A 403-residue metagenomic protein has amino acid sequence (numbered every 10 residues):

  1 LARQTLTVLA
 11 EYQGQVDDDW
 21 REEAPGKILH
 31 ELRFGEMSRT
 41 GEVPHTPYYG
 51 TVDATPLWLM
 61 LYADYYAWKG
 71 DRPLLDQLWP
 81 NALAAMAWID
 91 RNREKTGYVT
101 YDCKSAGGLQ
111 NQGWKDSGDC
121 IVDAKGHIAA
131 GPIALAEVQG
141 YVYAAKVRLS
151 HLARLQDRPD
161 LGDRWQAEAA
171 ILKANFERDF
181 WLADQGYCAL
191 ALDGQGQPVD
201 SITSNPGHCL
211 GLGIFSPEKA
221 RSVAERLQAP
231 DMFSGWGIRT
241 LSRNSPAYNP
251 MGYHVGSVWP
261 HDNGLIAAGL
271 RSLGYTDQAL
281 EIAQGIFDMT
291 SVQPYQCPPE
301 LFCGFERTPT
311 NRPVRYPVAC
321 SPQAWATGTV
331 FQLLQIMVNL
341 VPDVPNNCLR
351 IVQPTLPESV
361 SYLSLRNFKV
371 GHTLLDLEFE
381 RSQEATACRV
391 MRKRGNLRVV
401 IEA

Functional and structural regions predicted by a protein language model:
L1, L57-L74, W88, V138-P159 (+3 more regions): Well-ordered alpha-helical scaffold segments within catalytic/enzyme domains
L1, Y49-L57, Q77-P80, I133-A144 (+3 more regions): Aromatic- and histidine-enriched alpha-helix N-cap/loop-to-helix transition segments that scaffold the rims
A2-A10, L59, A63-Y66, D76-D90 (+5 more regions): Hydrophobic core segments within long, regular secondary-structure runs in both alpha- and beta-rich folds
T7-Y49, E94-A134, I171-V258, S291-V314 (+3 more regions): Extended glycan-interaction surfaces of carbohydrate-active proteins
R72-W79, L83-E94, A153-R164, K173 (+4 more regions): Acidic/polar, glycine-enriched structural segments that form the non-catalytic walls/loops of the carbohydrate-binding
L135-F176, S257-Q293: Extended amphipathic alpha-helical segments enriched in small hydrophobics
E218, E225-R243, A247-Y248, G252-Y253 (+1 more regions): Non-catalytic C-terminal accessory modules of carbohydrate-active enzymes
